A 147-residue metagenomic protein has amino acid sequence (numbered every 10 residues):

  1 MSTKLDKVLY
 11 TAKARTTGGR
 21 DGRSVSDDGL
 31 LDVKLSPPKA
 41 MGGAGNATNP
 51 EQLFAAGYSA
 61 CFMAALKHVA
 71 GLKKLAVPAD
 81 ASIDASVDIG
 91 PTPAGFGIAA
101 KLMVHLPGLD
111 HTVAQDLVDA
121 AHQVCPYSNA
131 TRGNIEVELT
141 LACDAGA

Functional and structural regions predicted by a protein language model:
M1-A56, M63-A147: Extended beta-strand/beta-hairpin segments
